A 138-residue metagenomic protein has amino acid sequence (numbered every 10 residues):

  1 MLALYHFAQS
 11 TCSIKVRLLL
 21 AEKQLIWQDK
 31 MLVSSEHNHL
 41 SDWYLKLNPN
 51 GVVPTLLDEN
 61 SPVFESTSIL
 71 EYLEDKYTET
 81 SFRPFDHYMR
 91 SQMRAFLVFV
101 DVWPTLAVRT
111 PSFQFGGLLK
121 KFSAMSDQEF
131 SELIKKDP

Functional and structural regions predicted by a protein language model:
M1-D137: GST-like domain detector, emphasizing the conserved glutathione-binding G-site in the N-terminal thioredoxin-like
